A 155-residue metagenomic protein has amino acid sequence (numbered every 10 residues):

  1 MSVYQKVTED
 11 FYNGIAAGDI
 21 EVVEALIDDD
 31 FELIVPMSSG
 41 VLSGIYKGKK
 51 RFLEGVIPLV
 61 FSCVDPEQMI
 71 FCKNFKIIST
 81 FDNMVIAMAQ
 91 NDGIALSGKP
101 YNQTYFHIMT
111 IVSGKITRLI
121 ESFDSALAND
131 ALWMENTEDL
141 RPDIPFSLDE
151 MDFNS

Functional and structural regions predicted by a protein language model:
S2-D19, L26: Short, aromatic-enriched amphipathic alpha-helices that serve as compact interaction elements
V3, F61-S155: A beta-strand edge to alpha-helix "cap/lid" segment located at domain peripheries
E21, D29, T117: Glycine-centered loop/turn positions within well-structured domains that cap or flank conserved ligand/cofactor-binding
D28-T80: A solvent-exposed, acidic/Ser-Thr-rich amphipathic alpha-helical stretch
